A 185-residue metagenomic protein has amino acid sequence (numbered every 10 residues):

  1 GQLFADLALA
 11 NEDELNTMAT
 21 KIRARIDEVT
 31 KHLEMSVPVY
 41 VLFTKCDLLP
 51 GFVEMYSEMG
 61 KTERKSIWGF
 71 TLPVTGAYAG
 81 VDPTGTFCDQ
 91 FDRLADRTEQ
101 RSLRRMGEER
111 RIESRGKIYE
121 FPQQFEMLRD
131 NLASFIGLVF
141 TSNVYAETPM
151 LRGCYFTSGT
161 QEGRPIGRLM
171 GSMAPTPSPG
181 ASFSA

Functional and structural regions predicted by a protein language model:
G1-A185: Basic, amphipathic N-terminal segments
